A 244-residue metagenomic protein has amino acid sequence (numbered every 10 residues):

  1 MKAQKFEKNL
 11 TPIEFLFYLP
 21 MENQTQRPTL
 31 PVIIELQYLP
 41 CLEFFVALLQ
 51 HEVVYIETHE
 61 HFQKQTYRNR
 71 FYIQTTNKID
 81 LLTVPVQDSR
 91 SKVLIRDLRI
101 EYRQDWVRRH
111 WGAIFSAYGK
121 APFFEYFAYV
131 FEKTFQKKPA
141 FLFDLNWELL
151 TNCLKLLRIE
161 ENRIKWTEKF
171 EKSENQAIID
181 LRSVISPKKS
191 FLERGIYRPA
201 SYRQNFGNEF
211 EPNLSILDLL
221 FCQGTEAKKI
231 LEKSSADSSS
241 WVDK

Functional and structural regions predicted by a protein language model:
M1-Q4, Q24: Absolute N-terminal positional cue centered near the fourth residue
A3-P12: Cationic, amphipathic, low-complexity segments that mediate targeting or membrane/lipid association
L16-K244: Residues lining hydrophobic/aromatic ligand-binding pockets adjacent to catalytic sites
